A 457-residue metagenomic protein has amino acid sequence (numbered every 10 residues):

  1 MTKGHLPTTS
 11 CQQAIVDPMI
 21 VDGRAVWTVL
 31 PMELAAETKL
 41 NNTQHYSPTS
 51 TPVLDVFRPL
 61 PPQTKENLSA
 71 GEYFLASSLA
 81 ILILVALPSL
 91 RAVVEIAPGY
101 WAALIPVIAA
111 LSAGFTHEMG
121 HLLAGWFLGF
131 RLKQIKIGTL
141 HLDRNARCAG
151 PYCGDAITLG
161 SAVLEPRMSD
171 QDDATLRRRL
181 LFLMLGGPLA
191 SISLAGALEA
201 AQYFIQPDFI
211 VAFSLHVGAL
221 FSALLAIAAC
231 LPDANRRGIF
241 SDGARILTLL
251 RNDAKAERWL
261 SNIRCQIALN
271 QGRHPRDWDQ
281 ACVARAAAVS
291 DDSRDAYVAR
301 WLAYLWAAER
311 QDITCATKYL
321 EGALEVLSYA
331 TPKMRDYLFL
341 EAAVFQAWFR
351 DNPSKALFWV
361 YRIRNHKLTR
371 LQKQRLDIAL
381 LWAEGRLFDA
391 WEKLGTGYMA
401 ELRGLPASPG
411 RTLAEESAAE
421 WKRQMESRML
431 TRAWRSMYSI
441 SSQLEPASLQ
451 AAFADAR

Functional and structural regions predicted by a protein language model:
Y46-P106: Topogenic membrane-insertion module of multi-pass membrane proteins
I96-I105, P207-F221: Hydrophobic alpha-helical transmembrane segments
L104-D170: Small-residue-rich helix-interface/hinge motifs
R131-I135, C230-A256: Juxtamembrane/interfacial segments flanking transmembrane helices
E257-S261, S293-L302, A330-L340, K367-R375: Generic helix N-cap/helix-start motif at coil->alpha-helix transitions
W278-A287, T314-V326, N352-N365, L387-M399 (+1 more regions): Alpha-helical repeat scaffolds
L302, E341, Q372-A383, E416-W421: "A position-specific structural signal for the A-helix of alpha-solenoid helical repeats
E309, A330-H366: Alpha-helical adaptor scaffolds
